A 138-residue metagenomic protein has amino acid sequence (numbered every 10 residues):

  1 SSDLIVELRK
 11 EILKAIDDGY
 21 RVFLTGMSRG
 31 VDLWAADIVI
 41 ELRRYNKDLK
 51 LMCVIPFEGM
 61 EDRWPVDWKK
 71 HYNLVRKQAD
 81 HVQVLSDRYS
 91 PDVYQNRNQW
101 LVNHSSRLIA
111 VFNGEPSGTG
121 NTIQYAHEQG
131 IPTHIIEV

Functional and structural regions predicted by a protein language model:
S2-V138: Acidic/glycine-enriched connector segments
